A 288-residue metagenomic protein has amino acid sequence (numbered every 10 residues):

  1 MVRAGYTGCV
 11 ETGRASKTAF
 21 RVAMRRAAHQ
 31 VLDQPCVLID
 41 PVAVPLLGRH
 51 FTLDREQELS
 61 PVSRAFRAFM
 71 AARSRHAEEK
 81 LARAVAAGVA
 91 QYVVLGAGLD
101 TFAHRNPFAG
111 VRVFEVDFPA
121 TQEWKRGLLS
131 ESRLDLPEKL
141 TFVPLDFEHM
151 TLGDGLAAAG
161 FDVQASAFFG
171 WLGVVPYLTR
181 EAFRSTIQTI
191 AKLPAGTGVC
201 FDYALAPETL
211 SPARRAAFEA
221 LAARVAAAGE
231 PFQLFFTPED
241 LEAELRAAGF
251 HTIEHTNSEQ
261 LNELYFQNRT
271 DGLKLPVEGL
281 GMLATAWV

Functional and structural regions predicted by a protein language model:
V2-V93, A97-V143, V163: Rossmann-like AdoMet
K17, P212-V288: Rossmann-like AdoMet/SAM-dependent catalytic core
D146-H149: Conserved SAM/SAH-binding loop
T151-L152, Y177-L193: A short, conserved alpha-helix within the catalytic core of class I
L152-V163: Short amphipathic alpha-helix with an adjacent loop that forms part of the alpha/beta core around
F161-A182: A short SAM/SAH-binding and catalytic strip from SAM-dependent methyltransferases
I187, A191-E208: Conserved beta-strand signature within the Rossmann-like core of class I S-adenosyl-L-methionine
